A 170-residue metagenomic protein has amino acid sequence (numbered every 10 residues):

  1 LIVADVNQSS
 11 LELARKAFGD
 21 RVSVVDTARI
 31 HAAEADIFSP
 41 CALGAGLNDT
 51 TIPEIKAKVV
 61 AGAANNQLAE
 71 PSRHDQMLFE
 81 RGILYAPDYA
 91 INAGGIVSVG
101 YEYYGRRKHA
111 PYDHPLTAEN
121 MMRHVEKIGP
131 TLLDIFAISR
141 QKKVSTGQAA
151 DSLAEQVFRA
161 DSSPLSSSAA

Functional and structural regions predicted by a protein language model:
L1-A35: Glycine-rich phosphate/diphosphate-binding loop of Rossmann-like nucleotide-binding domains
S9-E12, L47-T50, L68-H74: Short, glycine/polar-rich helix-capping loops at beta-to-alpha or helix-loop-helix junctions that flank or form
A14, T50-T51, V97-S98: Short, well-ordered secondary-structure micro-motifs
A14-R15, R29-P40, A61, E80 (+1 more regions): C-terminal amphipathic alpha-helical segment
F18-D20, I55-K56, R81: Short, structured coil segments at secondary-structure junctions
T27-E34, G44-A61: Rossmann-fold NAD(P) dinucleotide-binding segment
S39-G46, A64-E70: A general structural motif
K58-A170: Adenosine-phosphate binding glycine-rich loop
